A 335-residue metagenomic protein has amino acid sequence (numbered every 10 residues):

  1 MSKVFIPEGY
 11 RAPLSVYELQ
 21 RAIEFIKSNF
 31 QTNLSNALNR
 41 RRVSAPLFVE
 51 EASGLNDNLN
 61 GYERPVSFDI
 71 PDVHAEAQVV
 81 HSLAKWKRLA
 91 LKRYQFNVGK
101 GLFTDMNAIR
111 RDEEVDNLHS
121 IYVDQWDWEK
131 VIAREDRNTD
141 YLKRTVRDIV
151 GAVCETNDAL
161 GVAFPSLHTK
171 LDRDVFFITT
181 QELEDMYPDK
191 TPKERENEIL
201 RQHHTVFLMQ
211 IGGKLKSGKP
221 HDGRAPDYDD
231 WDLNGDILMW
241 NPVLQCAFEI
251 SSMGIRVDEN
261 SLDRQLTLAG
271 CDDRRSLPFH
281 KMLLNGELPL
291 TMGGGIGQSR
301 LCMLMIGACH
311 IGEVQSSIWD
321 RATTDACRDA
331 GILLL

Functional and structural regions predicted by a protein language model:
S2-H119, E129-V131: Class II aminoacyl-tRNA synthetase-like tRNA-binding/catalytic domains
E18-F25, N29, R137-R144, D148 (+3 more regions): Generic recognition of stable, solvent-exposed alpha-helical segments in well-folded globular domains
L34-R41, I149-L160, C309: A generic secondary-structure signal for well-formed alpha-helical elements
L47-E51, P165-D172, A322-T324: A glycine-rich phosphate-binding loop feature that marks nucleotide/adenosyl-phosphate handling sites
F68-I70, K92-V98, L118-S120, R195-R201 (+2 more regions): A general structural signal for short secondary-structure junctions and capping/turn motifs
K100-L102, V123-D127, H203-T205, Q245-A247: Extracellular structured ligand-interaction cores
T104-K190, E194: Extended, charged alpha-beta segments that form solvent-exposed binding/catalytic grooves in nucleic-acid-handling
I109, T180-L335: A translation/RNA-centric and nucleic-acid-associated enzymatic feature enriched in Class II aminoacyl-tRNA synthetases
